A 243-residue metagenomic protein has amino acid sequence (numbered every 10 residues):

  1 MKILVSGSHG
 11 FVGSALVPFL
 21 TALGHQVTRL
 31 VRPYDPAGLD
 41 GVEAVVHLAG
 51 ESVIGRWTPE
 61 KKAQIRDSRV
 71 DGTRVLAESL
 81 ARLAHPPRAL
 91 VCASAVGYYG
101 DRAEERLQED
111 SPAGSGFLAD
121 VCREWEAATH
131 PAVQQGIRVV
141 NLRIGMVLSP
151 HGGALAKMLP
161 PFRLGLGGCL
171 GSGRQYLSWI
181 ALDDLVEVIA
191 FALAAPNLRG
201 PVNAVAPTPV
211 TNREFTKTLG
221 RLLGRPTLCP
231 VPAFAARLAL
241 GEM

Functional and structural regions predicted by a protein language model:
I3-L23: N-terminal Rossmann NAD(P)H-binding glycine-rich loop of SDR-like oxidoreductase domains
R32-V75: NAD(P)H-binding glycine-rich loop region in Rossmannoid oxidoreductase-like domains and their noncatalytic homologs
R74-G116: Conserved Rossmann-fold NAD(P)-dependent oxidoreductase catalytic core, especially the SDR/UDP-sugar
S94, A127-P150: Conserved beta-loop-beta element that borders a ligand/cofactor-binding pocket
A113-L118, G145-G152, S172-L182, L193: Glycine-rich "substrate-gating" loop/helix at the edge of Rossmann-like oxidoreductase active sites
R123, Q135-I137, L148-K157, A192-V202: Glycine/proline-rich active-site loop of Rossmann-fold NAD(P)-dependent oxidoreductases
L159-G168, Q175-P209: Alpha-helical substrate-binding/gating segment
A195-M243: Mid/C-terminal beta-alpha module of Rossmann-like enzyme folds, strongest in SDR-family dehydrogenases/epimerases
